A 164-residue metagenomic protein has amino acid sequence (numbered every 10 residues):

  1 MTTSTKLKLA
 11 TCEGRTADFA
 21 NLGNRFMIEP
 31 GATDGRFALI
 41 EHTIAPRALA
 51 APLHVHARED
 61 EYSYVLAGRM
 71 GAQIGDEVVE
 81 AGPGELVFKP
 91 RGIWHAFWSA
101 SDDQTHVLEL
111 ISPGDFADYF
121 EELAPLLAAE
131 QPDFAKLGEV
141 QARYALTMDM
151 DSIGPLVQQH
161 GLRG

Functional and structural regions predicted by a protein language model:
M1-G14, Q158-G164: Basic/polar N-terminal segments that are highly enriched at the extreme N-terminus, encompassing both cleavable
A10, A17, D76-W94: Short acidic-glycine-tyrosine-enriched beta hairpin
R15-L53, E59-D60: A short glycine-rich, His/Asp/Glu-containing loop-to-beta-strand
L22, R69, E77-V79: Well-ordered beta-strand scaffold positions
E41-A45, V55-I74, L110-I111: Short, conserved beta-strand element in jelly-roll/cupin
G71, R91-A117: Ligand-binding loop in jelly-roll beta-barrel domains
H106, A117-Q131: A hydrophobic, small-residue-rich beta->alpha segment in the mid-to-C-terminal subdomain of diverse proteins
P125-G164: Acidic/histidine-enriched, glycine/proline-rich intrinsically disordered or flexible terminal extensions
